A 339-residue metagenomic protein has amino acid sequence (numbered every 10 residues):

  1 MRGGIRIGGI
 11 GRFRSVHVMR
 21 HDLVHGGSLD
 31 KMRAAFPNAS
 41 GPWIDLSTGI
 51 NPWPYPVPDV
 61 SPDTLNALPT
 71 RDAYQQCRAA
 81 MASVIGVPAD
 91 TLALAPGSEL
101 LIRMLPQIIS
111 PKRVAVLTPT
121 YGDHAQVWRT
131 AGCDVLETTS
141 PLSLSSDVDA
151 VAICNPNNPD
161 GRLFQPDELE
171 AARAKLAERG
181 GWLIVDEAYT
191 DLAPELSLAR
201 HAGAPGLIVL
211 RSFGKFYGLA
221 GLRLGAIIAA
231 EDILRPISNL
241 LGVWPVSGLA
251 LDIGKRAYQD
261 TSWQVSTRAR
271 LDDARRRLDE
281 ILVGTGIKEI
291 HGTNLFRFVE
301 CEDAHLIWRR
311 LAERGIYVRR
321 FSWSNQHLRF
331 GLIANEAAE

Functional and structural regions predicted by a protein language model:
F13-A73, S83: N-terminal "arm"/small-domain region of PLP-dependent enzymes with the aminotransferase-like
H25, T91, Q107-L163, D167: PLP-dependent aminotransferase-like
D45, L210, K288-G292, R319-S322: Short beta-strand
A82-M104: Short loop-beta-helix segment that forms the pyridoxal 5′-phosphate
R129, S140-D147, P159-L219: Active-site pre-lysine segment of PLP-dependent enzymes
G206-I290: PLP-dependent aminotransferase class I/II
A229, F298-E302, W308, E313-E339: Conserved PLP-binding active-site segment of the aspartate aminotransferase-like
D272, L282-R314: Conserved PLP-binding catalytic core of the aspartate aminotransferase-like
